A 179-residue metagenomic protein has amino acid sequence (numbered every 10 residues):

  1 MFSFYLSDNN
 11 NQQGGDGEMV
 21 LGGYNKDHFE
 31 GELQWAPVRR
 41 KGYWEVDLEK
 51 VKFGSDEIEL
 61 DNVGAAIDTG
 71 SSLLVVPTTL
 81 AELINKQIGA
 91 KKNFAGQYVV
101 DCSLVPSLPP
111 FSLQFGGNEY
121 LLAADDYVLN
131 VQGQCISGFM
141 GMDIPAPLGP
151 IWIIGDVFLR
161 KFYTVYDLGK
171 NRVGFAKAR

Functional and structural regions predicted by a protein language model:
M1-R179: Active-site or ligand-binding cleft "flap/edge" segments
